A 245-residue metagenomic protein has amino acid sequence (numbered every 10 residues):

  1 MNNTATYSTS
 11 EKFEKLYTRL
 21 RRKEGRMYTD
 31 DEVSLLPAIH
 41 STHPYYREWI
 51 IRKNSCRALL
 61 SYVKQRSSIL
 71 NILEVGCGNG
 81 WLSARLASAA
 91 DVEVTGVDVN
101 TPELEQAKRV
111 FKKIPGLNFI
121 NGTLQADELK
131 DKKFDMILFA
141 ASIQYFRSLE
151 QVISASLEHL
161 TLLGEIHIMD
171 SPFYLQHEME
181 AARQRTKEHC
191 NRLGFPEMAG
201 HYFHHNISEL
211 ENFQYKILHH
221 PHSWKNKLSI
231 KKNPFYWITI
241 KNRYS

Functional and structural regions predicted by a protein language model:
M1-K64: Conserved class I S-adenosyl-L-methionine
G76-G78: Class I SAM-dependent methyltransferase "Motif I" SAM/SAH-binding loop
W81-A126: Class I SAM-dependent methyltransferase SAM/SAH-binding core
L138: A conserved beta-strand element that flanks and buttresses the S-adenosyl-L-methionine
F146-S156: A short, conserved alpha-helix within the catalytic core of class I
L163-P172: Conserved beta-strand signature within the Rossmann-like core of class I S-adenosyl-L-methionine
E180-Y202: Conserved Class I S-adenosyl-L-methionine
M198-L218: Short alpha-helix
